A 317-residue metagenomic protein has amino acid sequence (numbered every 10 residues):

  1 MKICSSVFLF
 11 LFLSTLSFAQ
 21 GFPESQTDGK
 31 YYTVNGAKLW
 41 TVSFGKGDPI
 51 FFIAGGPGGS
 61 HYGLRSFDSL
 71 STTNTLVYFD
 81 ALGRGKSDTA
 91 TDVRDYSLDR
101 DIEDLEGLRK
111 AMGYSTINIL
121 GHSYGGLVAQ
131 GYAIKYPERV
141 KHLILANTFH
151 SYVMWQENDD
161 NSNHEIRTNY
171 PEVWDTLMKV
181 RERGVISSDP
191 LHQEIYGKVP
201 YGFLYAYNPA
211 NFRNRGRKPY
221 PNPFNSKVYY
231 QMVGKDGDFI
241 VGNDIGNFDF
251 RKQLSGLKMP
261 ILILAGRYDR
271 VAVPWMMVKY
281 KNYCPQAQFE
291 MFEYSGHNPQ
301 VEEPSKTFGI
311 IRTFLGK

Functional and structural regions predicted by a protein language model:
N35-T89: Conserved HGGG/HGGXW glycine-rich cap/lid loop of the alpha/beta-hydrolase fold
D99-I117: Conserved acidic catalytic loop of the alpha/beta-hydrolase fold
S115-N158: Conserved hydrolase catalytic core segment
I144-I186: Flexible "cap/lid" loop of the alpha/beta hydrolase fold
W174-K252, M259: Alpha/beta-hydrolase
L257, I263-A265: Short beta-strand/loop motif that positions the catalytic acidic residue of the alpha/beta-hydrolase fold
R270-M276: Conserved alpha/beta-hydrolase "acid-adjacent" motif
A287-K317: Catalytic active-site module of serine/aspartate enzymes centered on a nucleophile-bearing elbow/loop
